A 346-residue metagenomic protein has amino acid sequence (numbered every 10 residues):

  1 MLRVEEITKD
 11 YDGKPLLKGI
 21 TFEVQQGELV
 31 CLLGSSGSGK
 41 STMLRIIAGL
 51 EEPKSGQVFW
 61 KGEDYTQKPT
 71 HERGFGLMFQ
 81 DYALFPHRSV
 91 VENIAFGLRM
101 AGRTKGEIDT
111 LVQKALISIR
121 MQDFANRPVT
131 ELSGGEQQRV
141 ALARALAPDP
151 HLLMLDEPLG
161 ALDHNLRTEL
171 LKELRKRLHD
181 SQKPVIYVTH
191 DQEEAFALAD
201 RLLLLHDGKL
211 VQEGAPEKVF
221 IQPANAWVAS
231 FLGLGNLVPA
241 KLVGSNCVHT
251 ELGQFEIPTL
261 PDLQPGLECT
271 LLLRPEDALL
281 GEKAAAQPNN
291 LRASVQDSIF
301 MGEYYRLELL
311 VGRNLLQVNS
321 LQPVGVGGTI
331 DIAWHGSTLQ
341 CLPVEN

Functional and structural regions predicted by a protein language model:
I20-C31, F85: Pre-Walker A (P-loop) beta-loop-beta motif of ABC nucleotide-binding domains
L33-S35: The feature captures the beta-strand-to-loop junction immediately N-terminal to the Walker
S41-L44, V140: ABC ATPase nucleotide-binding domain helices that frame the ATP-binding cleft
A48: Helix-to-loop junction immediately C-terminal to a conserved catalytic motif
G56-D64: Conserved ABC transporter NBD signature motif
G74-G76, Q80, L84-W227: ABC ATPase nucleotide-binding domains
G235, N246-N346: Non-catalytic connector elements of ABC transporters
